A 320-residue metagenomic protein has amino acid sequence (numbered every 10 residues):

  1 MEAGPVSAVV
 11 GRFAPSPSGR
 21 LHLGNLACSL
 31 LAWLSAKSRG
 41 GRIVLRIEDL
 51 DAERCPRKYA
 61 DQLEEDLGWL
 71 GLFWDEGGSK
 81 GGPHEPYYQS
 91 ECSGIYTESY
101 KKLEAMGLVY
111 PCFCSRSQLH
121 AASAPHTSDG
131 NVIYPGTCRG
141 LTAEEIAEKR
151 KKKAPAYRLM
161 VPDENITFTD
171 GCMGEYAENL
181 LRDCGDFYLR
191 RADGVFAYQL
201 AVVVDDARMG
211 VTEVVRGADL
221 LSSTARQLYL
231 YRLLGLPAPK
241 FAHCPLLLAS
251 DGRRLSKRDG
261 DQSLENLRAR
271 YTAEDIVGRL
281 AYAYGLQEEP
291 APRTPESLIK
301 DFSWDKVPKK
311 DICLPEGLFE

Functional and structural regions predicted by a protein language model:
E2-S123, T127, A218-D219, S223-L236 (+1 more regions): N-terminal Rossmann-like or analogous alpha/beta NTP/dinucleotide-binding catalytic cores that position adenine
L21-L23, D193, R270-Y271: Structural motif
A60, S93, R116-L119, N131 (+4 more regions): Alpha-helix initiation and N-capping motif
G68, E98-V109, E164-A177, A291-K310: A short, terminal or domain-edge coil/loop segment
Y87-K102, H126-V132, P155-D163, A283-L298: Short secondary-structure transition/capping segments
K101-A105, A207, R268, A281: Alpha-helix boundary recognition
Y110, S115, S222-S223, L233-E320: Catalytic adenosine-cofactor/nucleotide-binding cores of aminoacyl-tRNA synthetases and other
S117-S256, S263-L267, F319-E320: Active-site cores that bind ATP or allylic diphosphates and position pyrophosphate for catalysis
